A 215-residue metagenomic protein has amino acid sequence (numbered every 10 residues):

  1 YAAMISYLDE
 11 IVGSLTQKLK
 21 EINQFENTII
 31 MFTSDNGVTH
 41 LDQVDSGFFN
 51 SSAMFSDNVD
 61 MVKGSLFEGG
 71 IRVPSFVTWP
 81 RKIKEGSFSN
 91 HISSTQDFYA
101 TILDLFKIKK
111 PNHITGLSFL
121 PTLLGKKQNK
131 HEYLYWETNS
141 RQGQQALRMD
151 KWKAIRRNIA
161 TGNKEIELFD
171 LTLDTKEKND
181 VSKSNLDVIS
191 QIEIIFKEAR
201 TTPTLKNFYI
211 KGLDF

Functional and structural regions predicted by a protein language model:
Y1-Y7: The substrate-binding groove and active-site-proximal loops of carbohydrate-active enzymes, especially glycoside
Y7-S46: Metal-dependent active-site segment of extracytoplasmic phospho-/sulfohydrolases and closely related
Q17, E21, N27, Q43-V44 (+4 more regions): Secreted, luminal/periplasmic, and some membrane-associated catalytic domains that remodel anionic oxygen-ester
Q24-I30, R72-V73, Q128-E132, M149-W152 (+1 more regions): Loop/turn elements at helix/coil->beta-strand transitions in domains of secreted/extracellular proteins
V38-L66, I83-S87, H91-L171, L205: C-terminal cap/loop subdomain of S1 sulfatases and analogous C-terminal strand-loop tails that border
D174: Intrinsically disordered, low-complexity polar regions and short flexible loop motifs
N179-D187: Active-site-proximal N-terminal segment of extracellular/periplasmic enzymes that hydrolyze or transfer
E198-I210: Bilobed periplasmic-binding protein-like "clamshell/Venus-flytrap" ligand-binding domains
